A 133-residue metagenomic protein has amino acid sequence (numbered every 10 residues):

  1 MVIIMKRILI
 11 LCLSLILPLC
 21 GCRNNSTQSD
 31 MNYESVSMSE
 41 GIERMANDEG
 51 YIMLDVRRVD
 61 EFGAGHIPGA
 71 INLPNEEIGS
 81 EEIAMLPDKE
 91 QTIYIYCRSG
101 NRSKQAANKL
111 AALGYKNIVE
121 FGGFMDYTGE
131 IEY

Functional and structural regions predicted by a protein language model:
V2, R7-L9, C20-R44, Y51 (+2 more regions): Rhodanese-like catalytic fold shared by cysteine-dependent sulfurtransferases and DSP/PTP-type phosphatases
L15-I16: Repetitive helical segments and hydrophobic/amphipathic motifs
M53-D55: Structural scaffold elements adjacent to functional motifs in cytosolic proteins
